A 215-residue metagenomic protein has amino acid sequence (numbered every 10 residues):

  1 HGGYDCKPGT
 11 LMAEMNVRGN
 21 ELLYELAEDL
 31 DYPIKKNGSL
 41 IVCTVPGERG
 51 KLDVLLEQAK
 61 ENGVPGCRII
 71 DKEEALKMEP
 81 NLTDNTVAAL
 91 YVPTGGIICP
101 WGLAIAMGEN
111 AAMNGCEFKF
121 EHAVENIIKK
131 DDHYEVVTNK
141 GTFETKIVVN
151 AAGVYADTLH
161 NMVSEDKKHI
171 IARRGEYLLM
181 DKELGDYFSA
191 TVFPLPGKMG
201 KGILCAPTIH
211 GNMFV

Functional and structural regions predicted by a protein language model:
H1-E74, M78, G202-I203: Dinucleotide-binding Rossmann-like beta1-alpha1 core, especially the glycine-rich loop that anchors the ADP
Y4, V45-G47, G95, D181-G185 (+1 more regions): Short loop segments at secondary-structure junctions
E21, E25-K35, N126-I128, T142-F143 (+1 more regions): Active-site substrate-recognition segment that forms the wall of the catalytic cavity or substrate channel
L22, V54, A106, N110 (+1 more regions): Alpha-helical scaffold segments in soluble metabolic enzymes
G47-K51, M78-T86, I128-E135, F143: A short, glycine/Asx- and small/polar-enriched loop/turn that sits immediately N-terminal to a beta-strand
R68-D71, F118-F120, N150, V215: General beta-strand structural signal in soluble alpha/beta enzymes
L90-I147, Y155: Helical element adjacent to the flavin cofactor pocket in flavoenzyme catalytic cores
